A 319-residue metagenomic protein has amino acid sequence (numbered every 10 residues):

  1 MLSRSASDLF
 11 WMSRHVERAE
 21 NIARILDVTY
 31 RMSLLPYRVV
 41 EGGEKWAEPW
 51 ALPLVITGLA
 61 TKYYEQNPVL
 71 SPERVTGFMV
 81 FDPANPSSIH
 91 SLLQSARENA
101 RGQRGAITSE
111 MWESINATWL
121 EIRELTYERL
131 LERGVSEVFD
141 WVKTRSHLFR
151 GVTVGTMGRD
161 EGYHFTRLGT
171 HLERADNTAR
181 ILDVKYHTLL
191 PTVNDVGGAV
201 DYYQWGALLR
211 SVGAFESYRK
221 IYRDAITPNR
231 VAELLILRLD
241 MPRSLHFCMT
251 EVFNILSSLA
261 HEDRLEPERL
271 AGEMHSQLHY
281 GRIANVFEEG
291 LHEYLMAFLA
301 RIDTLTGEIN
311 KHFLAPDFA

Functional and structural regions predicted by a protein language model:
M1-A319: Alpha-helical transmembrane segments and their helix-helix packing motifs
